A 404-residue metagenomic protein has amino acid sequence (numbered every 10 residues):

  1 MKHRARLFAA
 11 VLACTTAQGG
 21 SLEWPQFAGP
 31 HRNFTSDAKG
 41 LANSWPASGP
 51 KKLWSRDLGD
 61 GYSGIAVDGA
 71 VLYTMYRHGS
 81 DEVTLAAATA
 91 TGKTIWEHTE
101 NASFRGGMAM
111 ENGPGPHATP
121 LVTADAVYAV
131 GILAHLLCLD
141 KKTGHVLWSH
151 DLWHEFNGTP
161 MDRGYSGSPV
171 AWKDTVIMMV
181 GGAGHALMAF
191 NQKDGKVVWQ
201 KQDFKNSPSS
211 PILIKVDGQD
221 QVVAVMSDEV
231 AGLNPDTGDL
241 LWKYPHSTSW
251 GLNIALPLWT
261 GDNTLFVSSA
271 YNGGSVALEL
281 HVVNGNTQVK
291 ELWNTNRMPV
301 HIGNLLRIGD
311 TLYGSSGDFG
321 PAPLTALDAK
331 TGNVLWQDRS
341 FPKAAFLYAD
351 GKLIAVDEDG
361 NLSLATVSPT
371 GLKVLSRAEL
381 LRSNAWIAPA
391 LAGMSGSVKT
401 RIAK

Functional and structural regions predicted by a protein language model:
G20-K51, V276-L278: Blade/loop signatures of beta-propeller domains
G29-R32, R77-G79, I132, G181-G182 (+7 more regions): Short loop/turn segments immediately following the C-termini of beta-strands
L53-A66, E97-L121, S149-A171, G181-H185 (+8 more regions): Extracytoplasmic beta-rich repeat domains
G69-A70, A124-D125, K173-T175, G218-D220 (+4 more regions): Short coil/turn segments that connect the beta-strands within blades of beta-propeller domains
L85, L137, M188, A231-G232 (+3 more regions): WD40 beta-propeller blade core
L278-N286, A329, L364-G371: Short loop/turn segments immediately following beta-strands, especially the blade-tip and inter-blade linker loops
G360, N384-K404: Blade-level signature of beta-propeller repeat domains, shared across WD40, Kelch, NHL, RCC1 and BNR/Asp-box propellers
